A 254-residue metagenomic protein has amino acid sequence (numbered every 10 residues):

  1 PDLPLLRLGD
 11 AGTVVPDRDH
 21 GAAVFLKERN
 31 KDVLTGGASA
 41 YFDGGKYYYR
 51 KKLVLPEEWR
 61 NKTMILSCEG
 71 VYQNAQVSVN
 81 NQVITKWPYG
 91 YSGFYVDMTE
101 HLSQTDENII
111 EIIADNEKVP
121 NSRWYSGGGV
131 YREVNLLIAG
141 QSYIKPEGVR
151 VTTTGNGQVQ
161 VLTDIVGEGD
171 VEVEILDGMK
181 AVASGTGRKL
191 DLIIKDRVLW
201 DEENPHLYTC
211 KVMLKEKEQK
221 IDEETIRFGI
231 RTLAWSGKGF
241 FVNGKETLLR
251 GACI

Functional and structural regions predicted by a protein language model:
P1, R18-A22, L34-I144, G167-E168: Accessory beta-strand-rich segments of carbohydrate-active enzymes
W59-K62, L102-E107, I193-L207: Short glycine/proline/serine/threonine-rich loop/turn segments at secondary-structure transition edges
S78-I84, L176-G178, K217, N243-G244: Short strand-turn-strand beta-turns centered on an Asx-Gly dipeptide
V79, G157-G185, C210: Beta-strand-rich binding/interaction modules
G93-E100, R188-R197: Exposed aromatic-hydrophobic patches
N108-I112, N204-E216: Short, aromatic- and glycine-rich surface loops/edge beta-strands on solvent-exposed regions
Q141-G167: Surface beta-strand/loop "capping" patches
G148-V151, K211-I254: N-terminal carbohydrate-binding accessory modules
